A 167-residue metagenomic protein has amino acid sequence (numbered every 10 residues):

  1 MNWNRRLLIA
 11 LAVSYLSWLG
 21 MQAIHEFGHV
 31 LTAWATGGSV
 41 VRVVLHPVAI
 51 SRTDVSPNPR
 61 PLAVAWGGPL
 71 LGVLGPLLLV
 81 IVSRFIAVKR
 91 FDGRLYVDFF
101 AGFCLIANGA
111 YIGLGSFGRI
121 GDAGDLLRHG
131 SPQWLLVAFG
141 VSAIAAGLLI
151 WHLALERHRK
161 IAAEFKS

Functional and structural regions predicted by a protein language model:
M1-S167: Hydrophobic transmembrane alpha-helices and their immediate loop junctions in multi-pass integral membrane proteins
